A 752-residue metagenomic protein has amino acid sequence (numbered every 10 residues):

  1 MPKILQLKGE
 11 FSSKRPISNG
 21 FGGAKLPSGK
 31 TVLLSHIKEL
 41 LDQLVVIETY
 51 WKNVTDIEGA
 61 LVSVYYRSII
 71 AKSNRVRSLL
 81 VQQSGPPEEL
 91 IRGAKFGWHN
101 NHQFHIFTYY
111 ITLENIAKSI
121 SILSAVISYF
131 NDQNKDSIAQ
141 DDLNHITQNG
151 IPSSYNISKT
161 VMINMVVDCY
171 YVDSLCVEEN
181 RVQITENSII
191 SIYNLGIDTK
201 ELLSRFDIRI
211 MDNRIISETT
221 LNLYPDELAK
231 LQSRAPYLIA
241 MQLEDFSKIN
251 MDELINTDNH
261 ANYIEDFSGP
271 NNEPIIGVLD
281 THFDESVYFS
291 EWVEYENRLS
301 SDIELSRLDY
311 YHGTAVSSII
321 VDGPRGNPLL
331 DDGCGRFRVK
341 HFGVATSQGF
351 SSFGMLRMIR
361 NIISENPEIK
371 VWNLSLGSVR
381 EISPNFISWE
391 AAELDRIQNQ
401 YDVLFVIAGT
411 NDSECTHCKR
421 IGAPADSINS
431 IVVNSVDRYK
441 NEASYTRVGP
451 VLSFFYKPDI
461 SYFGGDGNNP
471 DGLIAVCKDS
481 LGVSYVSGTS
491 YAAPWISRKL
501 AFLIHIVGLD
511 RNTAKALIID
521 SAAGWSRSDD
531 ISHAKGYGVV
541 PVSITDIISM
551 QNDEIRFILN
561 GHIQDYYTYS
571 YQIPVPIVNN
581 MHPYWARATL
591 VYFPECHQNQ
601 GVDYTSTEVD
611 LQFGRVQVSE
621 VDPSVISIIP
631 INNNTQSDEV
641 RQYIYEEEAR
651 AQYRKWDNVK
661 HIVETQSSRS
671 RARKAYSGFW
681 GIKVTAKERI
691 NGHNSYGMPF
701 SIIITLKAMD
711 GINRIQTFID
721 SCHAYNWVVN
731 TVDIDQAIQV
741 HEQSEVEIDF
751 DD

Functional and structural regions predicted by a protein language model:
P2-S268: Autoinhibitory propeptides
A24-L34, E39, Q43-V54, S73-Q82 (+6 more regions): Subtilisin-like peptidase catalytic core
V54-L90, E186-F206, W585-Y653: Extended low-complexity, serine/threonine- and proline-enriched intrinsically disordered segments
I264-N297, D302-S352, D402, S427-N429 (+2 more regions): Subtilisin-like serine protease catalytic core
D280-H282, Y288, I421-A501: Extracellular S/T/G-rich loop segment that most often corresponds to the catalytic His/Ser-adjacent loop
A345-A423, S484-S487, Y491: Substrate-binding/access-modulating region of protease and related hydrolase catalytic domains
H505-W585: C-terminal subdomain of the subtilisin-like protease fold in secreted/lumenal serine endopeptidases
Y604-V618, S670-D752: C-terminal edge strands of extracellular/lumenal beta-sandwich accessory domains
